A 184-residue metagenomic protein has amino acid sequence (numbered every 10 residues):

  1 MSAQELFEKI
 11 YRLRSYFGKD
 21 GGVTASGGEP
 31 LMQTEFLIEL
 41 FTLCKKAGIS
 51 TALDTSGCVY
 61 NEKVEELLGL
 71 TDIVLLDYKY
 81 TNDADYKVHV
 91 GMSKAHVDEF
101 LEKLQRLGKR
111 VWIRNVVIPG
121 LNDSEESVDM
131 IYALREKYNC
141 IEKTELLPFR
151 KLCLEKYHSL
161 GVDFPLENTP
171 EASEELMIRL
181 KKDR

Functional and structural regions predicted by a protein language model:
F7-S159: Conserved AdoMet/S-adenosylmethionine-binding subsite of the radical SAM
E142, H158-K181: A structural motif corresponding to the C-terminal lobe/cap of the Radical SAM core domain
